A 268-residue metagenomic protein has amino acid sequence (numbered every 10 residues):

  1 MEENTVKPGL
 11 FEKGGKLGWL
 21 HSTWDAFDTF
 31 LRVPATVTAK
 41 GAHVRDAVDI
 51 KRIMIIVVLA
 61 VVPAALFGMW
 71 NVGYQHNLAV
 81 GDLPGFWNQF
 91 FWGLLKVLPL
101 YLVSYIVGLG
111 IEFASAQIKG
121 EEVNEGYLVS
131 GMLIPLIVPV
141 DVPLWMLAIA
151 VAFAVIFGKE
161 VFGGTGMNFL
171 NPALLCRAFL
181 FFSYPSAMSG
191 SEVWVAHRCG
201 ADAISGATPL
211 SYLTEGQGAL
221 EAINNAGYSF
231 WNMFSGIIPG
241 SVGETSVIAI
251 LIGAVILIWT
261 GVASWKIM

Functional and structural regions predicted by a protein language model:
E2-Y101: N-terminal signal-anchor module of multipass membrane proteins
T38-V44, G108-K119, I156-G166, I252-G261: C-terminal ends of transmembrane helices
M54, V58, L98-L102, E125-V129 (+4 more regions): Hydrophobic alpha-helical transmembrane segments
V57-W70, Y105-E112, L136, A152-V155 (+2 more regions): Hydrophobic core segments of alpha-helical transmembrane domains in multi-pass membrane transport and ion-translocation
F90-I106, D141-A150, I238-V247: Structural signature of hydrophobic alpha-helical transmembrane segments
F91-Y127, L136, E160: Active-site cofactor/substrate anionic-group-binding motifs, chiefly glycine- and Lys/Arg-rich phosphate-binding loops
E122-D202: Membrane-interface helix-loop-helix junctions at boundaries between adjacent transmembrane segments
G166-L251: Long hydrophobic alpha-helical segments that form multi-pass transmembrane helix bundles in integral membrane proteins
